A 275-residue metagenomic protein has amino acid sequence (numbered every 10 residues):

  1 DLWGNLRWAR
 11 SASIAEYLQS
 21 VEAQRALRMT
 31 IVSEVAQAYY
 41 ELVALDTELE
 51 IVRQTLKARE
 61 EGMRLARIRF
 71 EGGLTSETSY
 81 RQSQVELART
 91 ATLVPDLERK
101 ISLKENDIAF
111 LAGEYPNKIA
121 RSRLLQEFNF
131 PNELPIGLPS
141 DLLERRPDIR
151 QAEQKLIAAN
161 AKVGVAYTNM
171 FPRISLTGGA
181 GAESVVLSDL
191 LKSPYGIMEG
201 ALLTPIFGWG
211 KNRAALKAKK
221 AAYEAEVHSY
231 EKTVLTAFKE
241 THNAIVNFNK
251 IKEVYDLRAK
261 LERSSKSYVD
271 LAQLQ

Functional and structural regions predicted by a protein language model:
D1-S11, E22-M29, S33, S140-D141 (+7 more regions): A glycine-/polar-enriched beta->alpha junction
L27, I31-Q54, A58-I68, V85-E86 (+3 more regions): Amphipathic alpha-helical coiled-coil segments
Q54-K57, S76, P95-L143: Short, solvent-exposed, mixed-charge loop/turn linkers that connect secondary-structure elements
E77-V85: Short, charged, amphipathic alpha-helical segments
S175-G179: Transmembrane beta-strands of outer-membrane beta-barrel proteins
